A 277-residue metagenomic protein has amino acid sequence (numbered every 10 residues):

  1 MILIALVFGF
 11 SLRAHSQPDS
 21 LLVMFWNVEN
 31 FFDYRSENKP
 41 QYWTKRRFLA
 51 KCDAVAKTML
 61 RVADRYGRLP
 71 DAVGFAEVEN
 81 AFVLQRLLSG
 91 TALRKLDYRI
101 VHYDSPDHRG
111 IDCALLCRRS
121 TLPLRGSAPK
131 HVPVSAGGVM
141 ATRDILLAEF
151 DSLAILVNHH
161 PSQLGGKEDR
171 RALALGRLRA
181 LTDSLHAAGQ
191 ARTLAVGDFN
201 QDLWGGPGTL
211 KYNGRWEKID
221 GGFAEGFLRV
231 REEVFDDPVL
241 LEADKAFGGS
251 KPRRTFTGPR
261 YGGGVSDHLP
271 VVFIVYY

Functional and structural regions predicted by a protein language model:
M1-G9: Bacterial N-terminal signal peptides
L12-T91, V101-I111, G249, T257 (+2 more regions): N-terminal, active-site-proximal structural segment of metallo-dependent hydrolase catalytic domains
Q17-V23, T121-P123, M140-P161, Y277: Beta-strand-turn-beta hairpins that frame and shape the catalytic cleft of phosphate-ester-processing enzymes
V23-V28, M59-Q85, L116, I155 (+4 more regions): Active-site beta-strand/loop signature of hydrolases that rely on acidic residues for catalysis
V28-F32, V78-F82, S105-R109, T121-L122 (+4 more regions): Solvent-exposed loop/turn segments at secondary-structure junctions within structured extracellular/periplasmic domains
K39-F48, L69-F75, H102-Y103, V134-S135 (+5 more regions): Second-shell loop/turn segments in exported
V78-S152: Structured beta-strand-rich core segments of catalytic domains in phosphoester-bond hydrolases
T182-L194, Q201-Y277: Metal-dependent phosphoester-hydrolase catalytic domains
